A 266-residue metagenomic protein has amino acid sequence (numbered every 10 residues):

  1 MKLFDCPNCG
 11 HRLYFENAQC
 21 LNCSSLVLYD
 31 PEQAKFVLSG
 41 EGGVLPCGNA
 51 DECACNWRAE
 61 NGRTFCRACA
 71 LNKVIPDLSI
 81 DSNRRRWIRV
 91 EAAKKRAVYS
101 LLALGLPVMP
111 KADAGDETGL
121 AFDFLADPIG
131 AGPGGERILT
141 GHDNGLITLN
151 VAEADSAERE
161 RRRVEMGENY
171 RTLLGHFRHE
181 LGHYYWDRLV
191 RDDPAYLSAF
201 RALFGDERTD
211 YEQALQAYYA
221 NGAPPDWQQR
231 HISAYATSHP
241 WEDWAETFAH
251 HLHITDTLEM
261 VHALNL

Functional and structural regions predicted by a protein language model:
M1-F36, G167, G175-H176, H183: Long, charged N-terminal interaction/targeting segments
L3-A18, V44-N83, I129-A131, G135 (+2 more regions): Metalloprotease/metallohydrolase-associated module, dominated by Zn2+-dependent proteases
C20, R171-D192, A245: Active-site recognition of the HExxH zinc-binding catalytic motif
L21-D30, A34-E41, R63-C66, D81-R89: Short cysteine/histidine-rich metal-coordination sites, predominantly Zn2+-binding motifs
R85, R89-S156: Auxiliary, metal-adjacent structural segments of Zn-dependent hydrolase domains
L102-L106, Y185-P194, A249-T257: Hydrophobic/aromatic-lined pockets within catalytic cores
A157-F177: Short pre-active-site segment immediately N-terminal to the catalytic Zn-binding motif
G175, Y185-W186, V190-Q213: Long, contiguous internal "core" modules enriched in hydrophobic/ aromatic residues
